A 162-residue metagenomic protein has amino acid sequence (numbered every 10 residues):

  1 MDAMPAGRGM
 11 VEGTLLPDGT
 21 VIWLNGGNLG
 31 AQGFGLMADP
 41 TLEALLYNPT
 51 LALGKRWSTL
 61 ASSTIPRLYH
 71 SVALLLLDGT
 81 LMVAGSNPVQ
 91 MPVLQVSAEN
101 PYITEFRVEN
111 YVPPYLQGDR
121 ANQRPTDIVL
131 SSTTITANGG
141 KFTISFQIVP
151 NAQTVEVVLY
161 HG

Functional and structural regions predicted by a protein language model:
M1-G162: Kelch-like beta-propeller repeat domains
